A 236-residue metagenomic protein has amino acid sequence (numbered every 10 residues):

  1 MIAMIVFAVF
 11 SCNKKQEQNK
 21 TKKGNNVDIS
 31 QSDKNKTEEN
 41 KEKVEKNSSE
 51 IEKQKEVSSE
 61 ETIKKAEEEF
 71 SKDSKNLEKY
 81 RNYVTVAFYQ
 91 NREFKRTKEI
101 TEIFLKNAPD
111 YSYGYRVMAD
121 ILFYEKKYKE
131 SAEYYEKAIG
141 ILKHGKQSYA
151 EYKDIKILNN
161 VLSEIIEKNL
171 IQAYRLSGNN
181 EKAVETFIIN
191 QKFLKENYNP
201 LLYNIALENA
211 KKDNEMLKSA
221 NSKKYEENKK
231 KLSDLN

Functional and structural regions predicted by a protein language model:
C12-Y83: N-terminal leader/linker segments that initiate helical-solenoid repeat arrays
S74-K75, P109, K143, K195: Short coil turns that delineate tetratricopeptide repeat
K79-Y80, G114, Q147-S148, I166 (+1 more regions): TPR alpha-solenoid repeat register
N82-Y83, V117, E151, L162 (+2 more regions): Canonical tetratricopeptide repeat
T85-V86, D120, Q172: Residue-level recognition of tetratricopeptide repeat
Y89-Q90, Y124-E125, L176, N209: Register position in tetratricopeptide repeats
E181-N236: Terminal, low-structured helical/coil segments at or just beyond the last alpha-helical repeat
